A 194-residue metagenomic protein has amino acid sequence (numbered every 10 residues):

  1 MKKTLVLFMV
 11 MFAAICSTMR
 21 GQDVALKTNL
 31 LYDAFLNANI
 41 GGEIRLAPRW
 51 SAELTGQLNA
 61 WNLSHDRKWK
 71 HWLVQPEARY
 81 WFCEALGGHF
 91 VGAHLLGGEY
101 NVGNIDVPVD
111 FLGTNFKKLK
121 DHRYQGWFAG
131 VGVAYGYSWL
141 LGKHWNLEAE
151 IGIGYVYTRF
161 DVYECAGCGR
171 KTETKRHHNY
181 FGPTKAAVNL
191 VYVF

Functional and structural regions predicted by a protein language model:
I15-G21: Sec/Tat signal peptide C-region and signal peptidase I cleavage site
V24, W50-A52, L86, H144-L147: Repeated loop/turn-to-beta-strand initiation elements of outer-membrane beta-barrel proteins
A25-G41, N59-K70, A85: Solvent-exposed loop/turn segments connecting transmembrane beta-strands in outer-membrane beta-barrel proteins
L26-T28, G42, L54-G56, P76-A78 (+4 more regions): Membrane-embedded beta-strand positions of outer-membrane beta-barrel proteins
L30-A34, G56-N62, Y80, L95-N101 (+2 more regions): Transmembrane beta-strands of outer-membrane beta-barrel pores
F35, A47-R49, C83-G87, L140-G142: Outer-membrane beta-barrel channels and translocator barrels
G56-H71, Y100-F111, N115-F128, Y157-K185: Extracellular/periplasm-exposed beta-strand and loop segments of Gram-negative cell-envelope proteins, dominated by
W81, Y180-F194: Outer-membrane beta-barrel "beta-signal"
